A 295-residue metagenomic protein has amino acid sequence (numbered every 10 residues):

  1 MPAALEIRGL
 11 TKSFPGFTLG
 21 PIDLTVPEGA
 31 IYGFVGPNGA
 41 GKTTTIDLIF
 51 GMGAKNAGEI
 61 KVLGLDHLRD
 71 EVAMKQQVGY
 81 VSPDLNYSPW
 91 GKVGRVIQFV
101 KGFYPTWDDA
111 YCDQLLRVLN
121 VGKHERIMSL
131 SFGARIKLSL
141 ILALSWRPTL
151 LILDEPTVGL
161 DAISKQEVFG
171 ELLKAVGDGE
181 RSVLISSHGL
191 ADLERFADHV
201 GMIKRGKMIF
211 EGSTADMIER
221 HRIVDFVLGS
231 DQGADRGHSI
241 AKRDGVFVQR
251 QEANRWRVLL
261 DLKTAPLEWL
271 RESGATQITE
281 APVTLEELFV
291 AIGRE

Functional and structural regions predicted by a protein language model:
P2-I7, K12-I185, L190-K204, I209-F210: ABC transporter nucleotide-binding domains
R8, P27, V227-G229, D261 (+1 more regions): A structural detector for beta-sheet-dominated domains
T11, G94, L190, D231-G233 (+2 more regions): Alpha-helix N-cap/helix-start and coil->helix boundary motif
L151-P156, G233-A234, T264-E268: Short, surface-exposed beta-strand/loop "edge" segments at domain boundaries and coil↔beta transitions
F169-L262: ABC transporter nucleotide-binding domain
N254-E295: C-terminal coupling/interaction segments
